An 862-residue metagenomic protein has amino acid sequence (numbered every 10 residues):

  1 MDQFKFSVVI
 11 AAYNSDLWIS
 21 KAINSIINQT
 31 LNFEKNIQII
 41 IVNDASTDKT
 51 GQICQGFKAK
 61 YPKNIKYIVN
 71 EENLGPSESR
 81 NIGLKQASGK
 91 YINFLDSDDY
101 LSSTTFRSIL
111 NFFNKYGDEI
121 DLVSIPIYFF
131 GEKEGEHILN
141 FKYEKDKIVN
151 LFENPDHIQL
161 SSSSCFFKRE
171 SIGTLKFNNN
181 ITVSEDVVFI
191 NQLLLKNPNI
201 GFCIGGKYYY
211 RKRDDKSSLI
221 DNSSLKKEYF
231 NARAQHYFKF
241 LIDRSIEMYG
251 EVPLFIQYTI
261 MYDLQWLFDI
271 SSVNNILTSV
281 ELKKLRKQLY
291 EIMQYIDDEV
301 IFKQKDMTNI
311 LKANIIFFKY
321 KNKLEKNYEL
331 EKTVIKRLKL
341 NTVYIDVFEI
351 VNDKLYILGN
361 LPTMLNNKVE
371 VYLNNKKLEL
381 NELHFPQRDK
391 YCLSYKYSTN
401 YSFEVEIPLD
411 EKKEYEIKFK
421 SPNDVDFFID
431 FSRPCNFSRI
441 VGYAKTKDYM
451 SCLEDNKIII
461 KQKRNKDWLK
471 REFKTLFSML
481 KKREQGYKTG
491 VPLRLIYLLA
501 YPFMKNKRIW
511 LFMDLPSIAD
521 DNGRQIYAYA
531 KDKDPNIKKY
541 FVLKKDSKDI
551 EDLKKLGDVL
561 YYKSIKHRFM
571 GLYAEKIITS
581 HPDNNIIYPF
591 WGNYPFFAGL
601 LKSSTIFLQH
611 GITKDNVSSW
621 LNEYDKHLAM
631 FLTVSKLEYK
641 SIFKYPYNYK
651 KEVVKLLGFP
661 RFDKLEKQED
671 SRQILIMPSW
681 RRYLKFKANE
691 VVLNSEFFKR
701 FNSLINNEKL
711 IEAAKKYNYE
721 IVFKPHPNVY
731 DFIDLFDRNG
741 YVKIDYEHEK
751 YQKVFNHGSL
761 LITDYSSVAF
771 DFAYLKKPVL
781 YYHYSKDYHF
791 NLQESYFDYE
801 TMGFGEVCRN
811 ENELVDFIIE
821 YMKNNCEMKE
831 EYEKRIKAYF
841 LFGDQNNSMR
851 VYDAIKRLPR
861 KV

Functional and structural regions predicted by a protein language model:
M1-F240, I674, D771, V851: Nucleotide-sugar donor-binding/catalytic module of glycosyltransferases that assemble extracellular/cell-envelope
M1-K5, S20, N24, N111 (+8 more regions): Non-catalytic N-terminal targeting/anchoring module and adjacent flexible stem/linker that precedes the structured
Y209-D214, I220-Y249, S272-D298: Catalytic core of nucleotide-sugar-dependent glycosyltransferases
G250-E251, Q257, A519-D532, K655 (+3 more regions): Conserved catalytic-core segment of nucleotide-activated headgroup transferases in glycan assembly
I357, Q387-Y391, N400, E414 (+2 more regions): Active-site and donor-binding regions of nucleotide-sugar-utilizing enzymes
L493-Y501, N506, Y719, E811-V862: C-terminal amphipathic helix plus adjacent low-complexity, charged tail appended to glycosyltransferase catalytic
L560-M570, P727-F770, L775: Donor nucleotide-activated moiety binding/catalytic core segment of transferases that use nucleotide-activated donors
Y649-K651, L735-G740, S767-F840: Catalytic binding pocket for nucleotide-activated donors in carbohydrate/polymer assembly enzymes
